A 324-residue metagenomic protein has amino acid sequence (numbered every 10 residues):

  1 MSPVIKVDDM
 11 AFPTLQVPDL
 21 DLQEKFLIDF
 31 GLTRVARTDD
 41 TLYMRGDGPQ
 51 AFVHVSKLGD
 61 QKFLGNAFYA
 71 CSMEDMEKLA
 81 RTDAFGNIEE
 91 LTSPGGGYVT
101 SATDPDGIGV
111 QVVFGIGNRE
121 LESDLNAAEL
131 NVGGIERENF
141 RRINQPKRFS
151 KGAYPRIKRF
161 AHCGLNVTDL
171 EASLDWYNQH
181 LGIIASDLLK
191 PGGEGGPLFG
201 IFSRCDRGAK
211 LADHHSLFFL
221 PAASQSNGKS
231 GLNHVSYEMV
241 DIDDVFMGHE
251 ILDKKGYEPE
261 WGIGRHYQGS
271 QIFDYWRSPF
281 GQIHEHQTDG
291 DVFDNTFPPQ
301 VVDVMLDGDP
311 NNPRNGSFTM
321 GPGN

Functional and structural regions predicted by a protein language model:
M1-D21, G65-F68, D124-E171, I184 (+1 more regions): N-terminal beta-strand motif that seeds the catalytic metal site of vicinal oxygen chelate
M1-S101: An N-terminus-focused feature that recognizes amino-terminal "leader" regions
I5-A51, L165-S216: Core segments of cupin and vicinal oxygen chelate
D9-P18, K57-R81, Y98-I108, F160-T168 (+2 more regions): Vicinal oxygen chelate
P13-L15, F26, V35, H54-K57 (+10 more regions): A structural feature that tracks compact, well-ordered secondary-structure segments with a strong bias toward
M44-G48, L58, A102-P105, S203-G208 (+1 more regions): Active-site beta-strand termini and strand-to-loop segments that position acidic
A84-R156, G200-F202, K255-N324: Vicinal oxygen chelate
L170-G264, Q271, P279-F280: Structured core of small recognition/catalytic domains
